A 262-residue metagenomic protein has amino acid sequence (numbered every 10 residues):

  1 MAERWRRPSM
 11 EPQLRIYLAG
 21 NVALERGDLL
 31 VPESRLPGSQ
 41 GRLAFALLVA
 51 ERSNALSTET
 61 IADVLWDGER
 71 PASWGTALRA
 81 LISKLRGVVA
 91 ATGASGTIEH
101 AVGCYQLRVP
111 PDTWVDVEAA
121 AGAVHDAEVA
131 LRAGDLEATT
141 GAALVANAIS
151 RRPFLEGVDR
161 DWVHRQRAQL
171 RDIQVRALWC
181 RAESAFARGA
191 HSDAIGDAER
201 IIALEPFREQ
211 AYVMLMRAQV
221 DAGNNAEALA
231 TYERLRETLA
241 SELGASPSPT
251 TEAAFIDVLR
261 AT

Functional and structural regions predicted by a protein language model:
M1-E209, N224-E227, E233, A240 (+1 more regions): Intrinsically disordered, low-complexity protein-interaction/activation regions
A240-S248: A short glycine-centered flexible hinge/capping loop motif at secondary-structure junctions
T251: Short conserved active-site loop signatures built around small residues
